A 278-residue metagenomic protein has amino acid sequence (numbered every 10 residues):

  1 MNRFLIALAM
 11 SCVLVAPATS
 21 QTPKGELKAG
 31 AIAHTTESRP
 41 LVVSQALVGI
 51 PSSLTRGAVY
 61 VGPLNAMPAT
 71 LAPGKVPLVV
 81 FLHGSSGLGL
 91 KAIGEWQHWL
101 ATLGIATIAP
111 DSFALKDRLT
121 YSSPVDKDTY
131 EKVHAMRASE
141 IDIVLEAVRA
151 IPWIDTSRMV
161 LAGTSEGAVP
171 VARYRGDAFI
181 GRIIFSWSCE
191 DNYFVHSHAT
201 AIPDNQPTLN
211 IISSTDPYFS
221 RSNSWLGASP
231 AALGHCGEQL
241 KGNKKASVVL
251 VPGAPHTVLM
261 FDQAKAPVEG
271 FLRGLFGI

Functional and structural regions predicted by a protein language model:
Q21-G74: N-terminal cap/lid segment of alpha/beta-hydrolase-fold proteins
G74-G84: Short beta-strand element of the alpha/beta-hydrolase
S86, S112-A135: Cap/lid segment of the alpha/beta-hydrolase catalytic domain
K91-I108: Short amphipathic alpha-helix adjacent to the substrate-entry channel of hydrolases
K127-P152: Alpha/beta-hydrolase active-site loop
V144-P203: Primarily recognizes the serine-hydrolase "nucleophile elbow" in alpha/beta-hydrolase and SGNH/GDSL folds
G181-V249, H256: The feature captures the conserved acid-bearing segment of alpha/beta-hydrolase catalytic domains
K241-I278: C-terminal catalytic histidine-bearing segment of alpha/beta-hydrolase fold enzymes
